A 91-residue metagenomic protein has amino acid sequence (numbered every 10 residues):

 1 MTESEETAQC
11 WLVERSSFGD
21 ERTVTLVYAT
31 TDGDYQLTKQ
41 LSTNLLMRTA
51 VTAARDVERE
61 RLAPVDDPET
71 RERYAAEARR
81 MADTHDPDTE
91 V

Functional and structural regions predicted by a protein language model:
M1-V91: Acidic, polar-rich N-terminal leader regions of halophilic archaeal proteins
